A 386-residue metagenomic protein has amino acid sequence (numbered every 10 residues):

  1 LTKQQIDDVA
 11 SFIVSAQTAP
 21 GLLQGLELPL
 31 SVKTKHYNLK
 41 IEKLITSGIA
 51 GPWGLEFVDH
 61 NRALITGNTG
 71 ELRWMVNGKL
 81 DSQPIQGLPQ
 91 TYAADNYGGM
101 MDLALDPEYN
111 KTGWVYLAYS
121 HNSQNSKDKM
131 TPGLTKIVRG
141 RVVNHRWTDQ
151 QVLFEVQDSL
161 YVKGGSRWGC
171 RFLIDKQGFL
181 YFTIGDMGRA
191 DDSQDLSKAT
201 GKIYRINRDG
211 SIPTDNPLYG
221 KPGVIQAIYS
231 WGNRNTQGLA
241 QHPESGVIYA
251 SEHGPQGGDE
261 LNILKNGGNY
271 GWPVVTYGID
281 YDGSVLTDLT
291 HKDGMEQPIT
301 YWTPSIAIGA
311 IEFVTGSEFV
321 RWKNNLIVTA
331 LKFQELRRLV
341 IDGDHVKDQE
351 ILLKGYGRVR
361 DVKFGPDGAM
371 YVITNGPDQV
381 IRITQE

Functional and structural regions predicted by a protein language model:
Q5-D8, I13-D191, G238-Q241, G246-G254 (+2 more regions): Acidic, Gly/Ser/Thr-rich repeat motifs that build Ca2+-stabilized beta-propeller blades
G21-I41, L80, W147, D209-K221 (+2 more regions): Blade/loop signatures of beta-propeller domains
P132-R146, L196-D209, I263-K265: Beta-propeller blade signature
V156, L160, R167, D215-G238: Short, surface-exposed recognition loops and adjoining beta-strand edges that mediate ligand/DNA contacts, enriched
G165, G185-R189, G220-V224, G232 (+2 more regions): Flexible glycine/proline-enriched surface loops and loop-helix/loop-strand junctions
V224-E260, K265: Repeat-solenoid scaffold signature
N233, H345-P366: Conserved blade-ending motifs and adjacent loop-strand segments that build the rim/top face of beta-propeller domains
H291-S305, G309: Aromatic-anchored helix/helix-loop segment that forms the rim or "lid" of small-molecule/cofactor binding pockets
